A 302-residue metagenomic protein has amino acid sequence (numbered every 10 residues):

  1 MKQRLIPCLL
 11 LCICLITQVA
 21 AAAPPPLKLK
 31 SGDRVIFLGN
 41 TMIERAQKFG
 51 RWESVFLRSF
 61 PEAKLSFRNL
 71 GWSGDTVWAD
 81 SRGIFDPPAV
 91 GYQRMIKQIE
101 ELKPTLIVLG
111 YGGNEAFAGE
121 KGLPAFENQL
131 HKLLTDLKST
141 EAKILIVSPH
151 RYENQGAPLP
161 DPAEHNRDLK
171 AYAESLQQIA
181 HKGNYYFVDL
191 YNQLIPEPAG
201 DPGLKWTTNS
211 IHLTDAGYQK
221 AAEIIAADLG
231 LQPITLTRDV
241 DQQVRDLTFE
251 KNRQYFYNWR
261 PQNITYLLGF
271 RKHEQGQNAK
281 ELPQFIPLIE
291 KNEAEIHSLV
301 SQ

Functional and structural regions predicted by a protein language model:
M1-L5: Positively charged n-region of N-terminal signal peptides that target proteins for export
P7-Q18: Bacterial N-terminal signal peptides
A21-S73, P88, M95-K103, I107 (+1 more regions): Serine-esterase "nucleophile elbow" of acetyl-processing enzymes
K30, Q47, K182, K205-Q302: Conserved catalytic region of serine esterases and O-acyltransferases that act on ester linkages in lipids
T41-E44, W72-W78, L106, G113-A118 (+3 more regions): Solvent-exposed loop/turn segments at secondary-structure junctions within structured extracellular/periplasmic domains
E62, D75-W78, D86, Q93-I96 (+7 more regions): Serine-dependent acyl-ester chemistry module
A63-L65, K138-K143, Y185: A short helix->loop->beta-strand "cap" motif at the edges of active sites that frequently abuts
L70, I144-H150, R167-L204, Q219-R245: Extracellular serine-dependent O-acyl
